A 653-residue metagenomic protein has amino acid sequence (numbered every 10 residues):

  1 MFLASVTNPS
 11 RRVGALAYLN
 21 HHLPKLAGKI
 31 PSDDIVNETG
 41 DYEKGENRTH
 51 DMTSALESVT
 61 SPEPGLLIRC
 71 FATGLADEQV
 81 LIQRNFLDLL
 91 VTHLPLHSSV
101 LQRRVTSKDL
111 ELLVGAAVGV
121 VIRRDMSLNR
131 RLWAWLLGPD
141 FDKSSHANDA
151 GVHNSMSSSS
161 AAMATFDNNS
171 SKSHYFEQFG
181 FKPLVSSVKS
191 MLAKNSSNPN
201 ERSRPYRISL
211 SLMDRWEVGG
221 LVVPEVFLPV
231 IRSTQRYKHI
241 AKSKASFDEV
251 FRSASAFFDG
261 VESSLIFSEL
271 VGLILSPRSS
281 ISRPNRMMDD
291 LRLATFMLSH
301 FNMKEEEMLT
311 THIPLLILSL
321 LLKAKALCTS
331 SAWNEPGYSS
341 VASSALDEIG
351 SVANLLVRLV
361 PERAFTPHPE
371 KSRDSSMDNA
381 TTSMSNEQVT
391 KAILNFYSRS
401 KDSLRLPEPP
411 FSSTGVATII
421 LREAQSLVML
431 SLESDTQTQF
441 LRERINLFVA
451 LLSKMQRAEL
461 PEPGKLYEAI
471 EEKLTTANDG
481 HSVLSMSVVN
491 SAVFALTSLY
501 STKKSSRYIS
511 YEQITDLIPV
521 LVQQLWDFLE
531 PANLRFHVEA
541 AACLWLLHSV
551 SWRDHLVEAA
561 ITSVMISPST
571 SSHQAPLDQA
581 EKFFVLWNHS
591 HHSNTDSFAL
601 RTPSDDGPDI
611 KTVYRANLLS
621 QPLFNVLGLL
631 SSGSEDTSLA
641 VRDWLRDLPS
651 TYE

Functional and structural regions predicted by a protein language model:
M1-E653: Structural marker for long, regular alpha helices in very large eukaryotic proteins
